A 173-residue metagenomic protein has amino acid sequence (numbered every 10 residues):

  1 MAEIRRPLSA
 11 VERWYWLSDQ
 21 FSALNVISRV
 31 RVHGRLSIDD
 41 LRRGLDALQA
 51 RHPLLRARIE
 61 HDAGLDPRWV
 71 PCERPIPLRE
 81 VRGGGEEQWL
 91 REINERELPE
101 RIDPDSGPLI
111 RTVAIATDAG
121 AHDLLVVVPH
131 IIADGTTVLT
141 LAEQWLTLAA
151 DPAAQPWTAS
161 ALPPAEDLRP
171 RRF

Functional and structural regions predicted by a protein language model:
M1-A10, I132, T136, T140 (+1 more regions): Non-catalytic, low-complexity flexible loops and terminal extensions
M1-I38, R43: N-terminal beta-alpha "docking/capping" segments at the starts of catalytic domains in thioester/acy l-group-handling
R5, V11, Q20, V26 (+6 more regions): Low-complexity, intrinsically disordered regions enriched in charged/polar residues
W14-W16, N25, R96, L125-P129 (+1 more regions): Generic preference for well-ordered secondary structure
W16, E92-L98, P170-R172: Charged, low-complexity, helix-prone segments enriched in Lys/Glu/Asp/Gln
L17-H33, G64-G84, S106-R111, P163-F173: Acyl/amide activation-and-transfer machinery of modular secondary-metabolite enzymes
R42-V127, I131-T136, T140-A150: Acyl-thioester-dependent condensation/acyltransferase catalytic cores
